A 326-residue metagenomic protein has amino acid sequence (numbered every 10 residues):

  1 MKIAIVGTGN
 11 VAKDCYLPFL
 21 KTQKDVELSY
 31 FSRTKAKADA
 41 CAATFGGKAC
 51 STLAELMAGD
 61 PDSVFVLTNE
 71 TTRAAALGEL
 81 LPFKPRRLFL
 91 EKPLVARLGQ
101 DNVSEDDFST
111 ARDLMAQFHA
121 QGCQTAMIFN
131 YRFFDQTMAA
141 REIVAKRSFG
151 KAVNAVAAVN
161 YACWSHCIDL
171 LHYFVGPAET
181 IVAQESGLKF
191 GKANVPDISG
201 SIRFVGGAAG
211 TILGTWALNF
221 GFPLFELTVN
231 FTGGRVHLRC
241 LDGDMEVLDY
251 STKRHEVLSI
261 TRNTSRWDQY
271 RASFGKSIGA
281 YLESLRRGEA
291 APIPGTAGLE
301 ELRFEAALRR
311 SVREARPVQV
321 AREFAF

Functional and structural regions predicted by a protein language model:
M1-F45, G59: N-terminal Rossmann-like dinucleotide-binding module
F31, K151-N230, T296: Rossmann-like dinucleotide-binding domain that binds NAD(P)(H)
A42-T44, S63-T68, H119-A120, Q124 (+1 more regions): C-terminal helix-rich "cap/oligomerization" subdomain common to oxidoreductases
K48-L53: Short acidic-hydrophobic, aromatic-tinged amphipathic segments that line or gate anion-handling sites
E55-A76, F89: Rossmann-like NAD(P)-binding element
A74-F129: Beta-strand-loop-alpha-helix segment that lines the small-molecule cofactor/substrate pocket of alpha/beta enzymes
I128, D135-A152: Rossmann-like NAD(P)H-binding beta-loop-alpha module
F190-A193, A208-S277, P294, R322: NAD(P)-dinucleotide binding in Rossmann-like oxidoreductases
